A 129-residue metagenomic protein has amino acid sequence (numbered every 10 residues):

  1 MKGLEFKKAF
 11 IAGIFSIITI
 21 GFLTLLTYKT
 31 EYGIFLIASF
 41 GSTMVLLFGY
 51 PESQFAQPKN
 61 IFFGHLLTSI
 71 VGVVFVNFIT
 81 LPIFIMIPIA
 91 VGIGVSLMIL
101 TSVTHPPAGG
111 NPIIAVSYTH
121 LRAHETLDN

Functional and structural regions predicted by a protein language model:
M1-G13: N-terminal membrane topogenic signal
I11-F22, F40-M44, K59, F63 (+6 more regions): Hydrophobic faces of alpha-helical transmembrane segments in multi-pass integral membrane proteins
F22-Y32, E52-S53: Short, hydrophobic transmembrane alpha-helix segments
L23-Y28, V76, T80, M98 (+1 more regions): Membrane-water interface at transmembrane helix exits
T30-F40, V76, I83-I89: Structural signature of hydrophobic alpha-helical transmembrane segments
M44-Q54, M98-T101: C-terminal ends of transmembrane helices
L81-P106: Internal alpha-helical transmembrane segments of multi-pass membrane proteins
T119-D128: Conserved small/polar residues in nucleotide/adenosyl-binding loops
